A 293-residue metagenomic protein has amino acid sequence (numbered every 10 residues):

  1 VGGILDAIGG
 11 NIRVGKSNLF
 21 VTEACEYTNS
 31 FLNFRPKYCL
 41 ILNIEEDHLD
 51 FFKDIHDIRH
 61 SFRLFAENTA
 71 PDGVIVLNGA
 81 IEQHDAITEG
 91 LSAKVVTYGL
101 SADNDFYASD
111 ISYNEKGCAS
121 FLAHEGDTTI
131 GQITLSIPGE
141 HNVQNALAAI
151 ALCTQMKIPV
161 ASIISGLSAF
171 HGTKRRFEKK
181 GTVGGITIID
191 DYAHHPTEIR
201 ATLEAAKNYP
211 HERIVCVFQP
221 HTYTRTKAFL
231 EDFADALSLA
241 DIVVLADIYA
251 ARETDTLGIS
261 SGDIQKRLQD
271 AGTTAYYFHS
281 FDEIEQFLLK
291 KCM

Functional and structural regions predicted by a protein language model:
V1-A7: Short beta-strand-centered segment that lines the nucleotide-binding/catalytic pocket of NTP-utilizing
R13-K16: Conserved motor-coupling elements within RecA-like helicase/translocase cores
L19-Y27, I188-H194: Switch II (G3) loop of P-loop NTPases
T28-R35, P196-A206: Switch II of P-loop NTPase G domains
P36-I188, H211-E212, G262-L268, T273-T274: Acidic, Mg2+-coordinating active-site environments of NTP-dependent enzymes
P71-I75, L239, M293: Short glycine-dipeptide loop
T173, T197, L203-A271: Active-site beta-alpha connecting loops in nucleotide-dependent enzymes
A275-S280, I284: Short acidic-hydrophobic, aromatic-tinged amphipathic segments that line or gate anion-handling sites
